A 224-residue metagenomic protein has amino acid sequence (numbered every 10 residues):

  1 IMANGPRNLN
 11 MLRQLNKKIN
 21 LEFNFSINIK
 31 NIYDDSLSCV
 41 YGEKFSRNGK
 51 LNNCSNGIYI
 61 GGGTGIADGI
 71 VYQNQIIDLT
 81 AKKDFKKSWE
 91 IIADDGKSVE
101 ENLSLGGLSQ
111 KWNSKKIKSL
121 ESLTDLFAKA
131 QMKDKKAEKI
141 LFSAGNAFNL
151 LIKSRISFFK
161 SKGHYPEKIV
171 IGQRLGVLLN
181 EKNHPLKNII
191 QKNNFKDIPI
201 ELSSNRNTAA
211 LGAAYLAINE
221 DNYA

Functional and structural regions predicted by a protein language model:
I1-M2, D94-K97, I198-R206: A short glycine/serine-rich beta->alpha loop
I1-N56, V177-P199: Glycine-rich phosphate-binding loop and adjoining helix at the ATP-binding site of ATP-dependent phosphoryl-transfer
K18, G42-S46, L151-F158, L216: A generic secondary-structure signal
S38, G61-A67, L175-V177: Gly/Ser/Thr-rich loops at beta-strand to alpha-helix junctions that form or flank small-molecule/cofactor-binding
F45-K139: Glycine/GP-enriched mid-protein hinge/lid loop-to-helix segment characteristic of carbohydrate kinases
A67-G69, L178-N183, A210-L211: Short active-site-adjacent structural elements
S109-V170, L175-L178, P199-T208: Adenine-nucleotide phosphate-binding core of ATP-dependent small-molecule kinases
N219-A224: Acidic, glycine/GT-rich loop-and beta-edge segments that sit at the periphery of enzyme/chaperone cores
